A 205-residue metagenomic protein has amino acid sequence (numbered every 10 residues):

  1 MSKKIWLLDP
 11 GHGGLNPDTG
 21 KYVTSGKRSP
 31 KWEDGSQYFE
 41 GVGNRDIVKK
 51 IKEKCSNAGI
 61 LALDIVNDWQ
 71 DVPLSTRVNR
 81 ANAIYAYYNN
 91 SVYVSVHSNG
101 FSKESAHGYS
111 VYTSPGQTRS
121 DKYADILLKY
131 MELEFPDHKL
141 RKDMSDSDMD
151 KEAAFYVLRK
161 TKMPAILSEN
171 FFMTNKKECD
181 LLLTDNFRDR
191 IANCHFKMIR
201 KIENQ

Functional and structural regions predicted by a protein language model:
M1-V78: Active-site histidine-acidic residue metal-binding/catalytic motifs, centered on HxH/HExxH-like signatures
S2-K4, S56-L63, Y87-Y93, E134-D137 (+1 more regions): Loop/turn elements at helix/coil->beta-strand transitions in domains of secreted/extracellular proteins
K4-D9, S36, Y93-S102, M144-Q205: Active-site-adjacent mobile loop/cap segments within catalytic or ligand-binding domains
H12-L15, N67-V72, S98-K103, G116-R119 (+3 more regions): Solvent-exposed loop/turn segments at secondary-structure junctions within structured extracellular/periplasmic domains
L15-F39, N99-E134: A short, glycine/acidic-enriched catalytic loop
Y38-D46, D71-S75, Q117-K122, L182-R190: Soluble non-cytosolic domains of exported or imported proteins
K50, K54-S56, R119-P136, D180-Q205: Long, well-ordered alpha-helical scaffolding segments within enzyme catalytic domains, especially pronounced
L74-Y88, F155-K160: Mature extracellular/periplasmic domains of secretome proteins
